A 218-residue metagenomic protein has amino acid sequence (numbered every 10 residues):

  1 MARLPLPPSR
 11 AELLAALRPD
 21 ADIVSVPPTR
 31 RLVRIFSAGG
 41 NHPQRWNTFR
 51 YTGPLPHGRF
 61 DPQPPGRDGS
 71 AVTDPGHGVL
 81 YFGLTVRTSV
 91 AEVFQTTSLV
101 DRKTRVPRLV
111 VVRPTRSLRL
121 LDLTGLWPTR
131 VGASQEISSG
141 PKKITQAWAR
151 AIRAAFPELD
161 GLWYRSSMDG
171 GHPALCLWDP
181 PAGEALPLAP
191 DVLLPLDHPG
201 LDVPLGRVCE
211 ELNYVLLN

Functional and structural regions predicted by a protein language model:
M1-R67, T96-N218: Active-site and NAD+-binding cores of ADP-ribose-processing enzymes
F60-V100: Extended catalytic/binding region for NAD+/ADP-ribose chemistry, centered on the ART fold
